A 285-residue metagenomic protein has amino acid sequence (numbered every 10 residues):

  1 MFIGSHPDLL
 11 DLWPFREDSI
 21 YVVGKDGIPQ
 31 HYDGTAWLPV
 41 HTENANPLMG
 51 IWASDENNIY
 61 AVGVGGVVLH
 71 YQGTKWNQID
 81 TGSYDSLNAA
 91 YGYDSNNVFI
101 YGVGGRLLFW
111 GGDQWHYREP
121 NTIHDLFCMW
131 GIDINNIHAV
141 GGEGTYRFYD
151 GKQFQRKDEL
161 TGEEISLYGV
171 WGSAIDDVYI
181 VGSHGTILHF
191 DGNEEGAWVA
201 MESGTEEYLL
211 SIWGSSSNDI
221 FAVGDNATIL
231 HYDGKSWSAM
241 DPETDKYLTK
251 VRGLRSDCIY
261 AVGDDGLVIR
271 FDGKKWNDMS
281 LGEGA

Functional and structural regions predicted by a protein language model:
M1-A285: Residue-level hotspots at or immediately adjacent to binding/recognition sites across diverse folds
